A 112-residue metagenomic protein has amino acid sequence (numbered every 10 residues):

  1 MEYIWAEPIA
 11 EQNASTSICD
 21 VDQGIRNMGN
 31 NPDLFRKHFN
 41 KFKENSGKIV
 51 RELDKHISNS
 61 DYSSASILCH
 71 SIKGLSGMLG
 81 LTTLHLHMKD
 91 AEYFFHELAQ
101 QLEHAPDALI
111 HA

Functional and structural regions predicted by a protein language model:
M1-A112: Two-component system phosphorelay core
